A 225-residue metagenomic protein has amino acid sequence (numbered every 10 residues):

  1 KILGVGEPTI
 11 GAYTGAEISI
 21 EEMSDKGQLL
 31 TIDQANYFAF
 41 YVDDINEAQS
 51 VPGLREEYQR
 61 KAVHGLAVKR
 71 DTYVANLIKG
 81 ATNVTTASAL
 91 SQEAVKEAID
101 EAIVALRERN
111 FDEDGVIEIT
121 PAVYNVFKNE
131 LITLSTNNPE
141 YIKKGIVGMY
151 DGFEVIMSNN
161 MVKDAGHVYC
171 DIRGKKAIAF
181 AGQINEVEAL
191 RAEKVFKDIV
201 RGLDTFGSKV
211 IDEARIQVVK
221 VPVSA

Functional and structural regions predicted by a protein language model:
K1-T9, E21-D33, Q49, E130-A225: Sequence/fold signature of self-assembling virion shell proteins
V5, V42-D44, P121: Residues immediately flanking
T9-A12, F38-Y41, A48-S50: Short active-site-adjacent helix-start/loop capping segments
G11, D71-A75, F111-D112, K209-D212: Intrinsically disordered or highly flexible coil/loop and linker segments, enriched in small and charged/polar residues
Y13-E21: Translation machinery proteins
L29-D44: A short glycine/small-residue-enriched secondary-structure motif
V42-R109, V218-A225: Alpha-helical scaffold segments that mediate packing/assembly in large oligomeric complexes
G80-F153: Extended, solvent-exposed, turn-rich assembly/linker loops in the middle of proteins
